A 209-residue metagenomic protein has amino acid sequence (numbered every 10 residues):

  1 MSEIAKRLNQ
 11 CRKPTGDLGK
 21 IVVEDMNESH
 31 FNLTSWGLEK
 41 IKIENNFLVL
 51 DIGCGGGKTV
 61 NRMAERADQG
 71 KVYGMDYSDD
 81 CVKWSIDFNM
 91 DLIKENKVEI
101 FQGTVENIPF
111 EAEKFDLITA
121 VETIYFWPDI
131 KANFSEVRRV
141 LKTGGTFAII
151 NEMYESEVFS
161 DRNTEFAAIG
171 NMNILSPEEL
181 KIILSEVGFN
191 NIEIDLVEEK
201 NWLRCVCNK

Functional and structural regions predicted by a protein language model:
S2-N9, K13-N27, T146-V206: C-terminal alpha-helical "lid/dimerization" subdomain adjacent to the S-adenosyl-L-methionine
E28-F47: Conserved alpha-helix/loop element of class I SAM-dependent methyltransferases that forms part of the SAM/SAH-binding
I41-I43, R66-A67, L141: A generic alpha-to-beta junction signature in SAM-dependent methyltransferases
N46, L141-F147: Short glycine-dipeptide loop
L50-N107: Class I SAM-dependent methyltransferase SAM/SAH-binding core
E106-L117: A short acidic, Gly/Pro-enriched loop at the edge of an enzyme's catalytic core that lines a small-molecule cofactor
L117-D129: A short SAM/SAH-binding and catalytic strip from SAM-dependent methyltransferases
K131-T143: A short glycine-rich, Lys/Arg-flanked "PGG" loop and its adjoining helix->strand segment in the class I
